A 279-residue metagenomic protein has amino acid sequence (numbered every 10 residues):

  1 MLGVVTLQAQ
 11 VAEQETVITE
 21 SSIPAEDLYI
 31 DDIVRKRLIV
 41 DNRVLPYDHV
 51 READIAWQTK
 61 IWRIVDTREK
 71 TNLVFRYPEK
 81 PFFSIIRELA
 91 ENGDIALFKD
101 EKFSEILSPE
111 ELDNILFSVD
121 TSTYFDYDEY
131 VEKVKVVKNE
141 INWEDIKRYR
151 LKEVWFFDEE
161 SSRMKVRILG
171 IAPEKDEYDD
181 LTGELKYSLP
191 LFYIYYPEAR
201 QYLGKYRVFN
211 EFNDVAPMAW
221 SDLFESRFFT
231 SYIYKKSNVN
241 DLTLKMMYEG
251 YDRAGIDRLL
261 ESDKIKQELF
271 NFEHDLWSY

Functional and structural regions predicted by a protein language model:
M1-G3: Sec-dependent bacterial lipoprotein signal peptides
V5-A9: Sec/Tat signal peptide C-region and signal peptidase I cleavage site
Q10-D158, Y178, Y196-Y279: A domain-level signal for the mature, folded cores of soluble proteins
R163, I168-S188, Y193: Extended serine/threonine-enriched, polar tracts that run as long, contiguous segments within proteins
